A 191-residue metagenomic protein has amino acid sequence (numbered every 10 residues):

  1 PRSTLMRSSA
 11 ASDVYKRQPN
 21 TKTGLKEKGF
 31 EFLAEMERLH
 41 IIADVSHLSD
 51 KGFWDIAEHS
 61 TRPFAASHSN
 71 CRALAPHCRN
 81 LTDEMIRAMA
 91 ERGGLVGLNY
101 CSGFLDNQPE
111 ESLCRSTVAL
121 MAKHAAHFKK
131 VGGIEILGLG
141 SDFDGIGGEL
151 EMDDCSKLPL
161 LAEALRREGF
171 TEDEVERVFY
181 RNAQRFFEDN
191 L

Functional and structural regions predicted by a protein language model:
P1-A11, Y15: Single conserved hydrophobic/aromatic residue that forms the stacking wall/gate of nucleotide- or nucleobase-binding
S12-D13, L48-W54, C71-L74, G103-D106 (+1 more regions): Active-site environment of divalent metal-dependent phosphoester hydrolases
P19-A65, C78-R92, A119-E135: Histidine/acidic residue-rich metal-binding segments in metalloenzymes
A43, H68, V96, D142 (+1 more regions): Conserved, mostly hydrophobic/aromatic
M89-K123: C-terminal amphipathic alpha-helical segment
N99-Y100, G132-C155: Short acidic/histidine-rich active-site segments
Q108-V118, G145-G148, M152, L165-E172: Outer-membrane beta-barrel pore domains
D153-L191: Mid-to-C-terminal alpha-helical segments outside catalytic/metal-binding sites
